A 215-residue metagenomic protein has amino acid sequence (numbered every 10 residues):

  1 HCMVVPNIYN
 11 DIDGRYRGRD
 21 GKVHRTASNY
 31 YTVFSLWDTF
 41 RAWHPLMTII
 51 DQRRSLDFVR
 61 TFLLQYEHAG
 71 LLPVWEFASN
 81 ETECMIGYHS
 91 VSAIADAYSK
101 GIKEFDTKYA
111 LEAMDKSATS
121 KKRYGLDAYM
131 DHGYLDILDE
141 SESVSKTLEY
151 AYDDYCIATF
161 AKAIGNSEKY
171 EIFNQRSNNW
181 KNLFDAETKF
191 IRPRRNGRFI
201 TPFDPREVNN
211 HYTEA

Functional and structural regions predicted by a protein language model:
H1-C2, P6, G14, F34 (+4 more regions): Beta-sheet entry/capping signal
H1-Y31, D51: Function-dense linear segments that define catalytic or interfacial modules in macromolecule-processing proteins
V4-N10, E67-P73, K122-R123, K181-F190: Secretory-pathway/luminal and periplasmic proteins that interact with or process carbohydrate-rich
V5-P6, V23-H24, W43-H44, R53-R54 (+5 more regions): Flexible loop/turn segments at secondary-structure boundaries
D11-Y16, V59-L64, L72-F77, F190-N196: Short, glycine/acidic-rich hinge or "gate" loops at secondary-structure transitions that mediate conformational
T32-A161, N174: Aromatic-rich carbohydrate-recognition surfaces in CAZymes
P73, K162-A215: Catalytic cores of carbohydrate-active enzymes
